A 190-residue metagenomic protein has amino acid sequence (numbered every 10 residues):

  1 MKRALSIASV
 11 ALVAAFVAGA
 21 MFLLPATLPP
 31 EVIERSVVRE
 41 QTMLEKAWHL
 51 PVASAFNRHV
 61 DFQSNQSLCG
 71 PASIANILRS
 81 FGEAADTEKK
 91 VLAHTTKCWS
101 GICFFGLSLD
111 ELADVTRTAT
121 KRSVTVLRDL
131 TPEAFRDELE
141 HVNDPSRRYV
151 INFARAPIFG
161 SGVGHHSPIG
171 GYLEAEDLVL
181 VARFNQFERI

Functional and structural regions predicted by a protein language model:
M1-A4: Positively charged n-region of N-terminal signal peptides that target proteins for export
S6-S9, A15-F105: Active-site-adjacent structural segments surrounding the nucleophilic cysteine of cysteine proteases and isopeptidases
E31-R35, L92-I190: Conserved active-site-adjacent core of cysteine acyl-enzyme catalytic domains
